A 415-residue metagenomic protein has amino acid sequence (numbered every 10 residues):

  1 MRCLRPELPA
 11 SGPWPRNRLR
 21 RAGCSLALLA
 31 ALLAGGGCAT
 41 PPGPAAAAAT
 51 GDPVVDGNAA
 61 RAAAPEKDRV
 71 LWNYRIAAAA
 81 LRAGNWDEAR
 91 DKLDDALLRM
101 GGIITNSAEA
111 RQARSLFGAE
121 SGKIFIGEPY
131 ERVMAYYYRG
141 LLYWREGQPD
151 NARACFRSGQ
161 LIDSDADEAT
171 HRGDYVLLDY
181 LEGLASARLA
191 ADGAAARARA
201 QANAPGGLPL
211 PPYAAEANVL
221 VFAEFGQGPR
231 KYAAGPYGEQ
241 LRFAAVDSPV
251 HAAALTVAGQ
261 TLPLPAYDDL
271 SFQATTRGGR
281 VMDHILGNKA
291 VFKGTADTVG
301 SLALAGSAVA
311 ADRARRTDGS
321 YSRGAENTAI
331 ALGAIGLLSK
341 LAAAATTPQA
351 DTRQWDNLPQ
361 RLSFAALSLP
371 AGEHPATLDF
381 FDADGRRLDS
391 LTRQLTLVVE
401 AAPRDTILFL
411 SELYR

Functional and structural regions predicted by a protein language model:
A22-G35: Bacterial N-terminal signal peptides
G37-P41: Bacterial signal peptide processing site
N58-A59, L97-T105, S158-D165, Q201-P205: Amphipathic alpha-helical segments of tetratricopeptide repeats
A60-P65, G102-Q112, F117-G127, D163-H171: Flexible helix-coil transition and linker loops at the boundaries of alpha-helical arrays
R75, E131-M134, Y138, R145 (+1 more regions): "A position-specific structural signal for the A-helix of alpha-solenoid helical repeats
A89, A152, G193-A195: Single-residue signature of alpha-solenoid repeat helices
A215-R415: Short loop/turn and low-complexity linker motifs enriched in small/turn-promoting residues
